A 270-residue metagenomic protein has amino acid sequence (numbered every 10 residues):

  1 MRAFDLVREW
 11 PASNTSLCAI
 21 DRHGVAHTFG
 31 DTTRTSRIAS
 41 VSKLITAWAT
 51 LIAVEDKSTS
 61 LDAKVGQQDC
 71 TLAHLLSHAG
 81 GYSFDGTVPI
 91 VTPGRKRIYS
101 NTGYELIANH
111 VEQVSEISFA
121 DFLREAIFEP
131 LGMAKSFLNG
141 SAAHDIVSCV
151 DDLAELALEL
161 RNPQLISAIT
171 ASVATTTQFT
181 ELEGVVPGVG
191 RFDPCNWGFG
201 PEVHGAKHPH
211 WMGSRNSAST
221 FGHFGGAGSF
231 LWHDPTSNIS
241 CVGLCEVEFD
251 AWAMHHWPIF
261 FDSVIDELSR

Functional and structural regions predicted by a protein language model:
M1-R37, R95-K96, E112-I117, D121-R124 (+1 more regions): Catalytic loop of the DD-peptidase/beta-lactamase superfamily, centered on the K-T-G motif and neighboring
S13, A19, A73, P89-I90: N-terminal core-entry segment
L17, K43-T46, T50, L75 (+3 more regions): Residue-level preference for non-acidic, small/hydrophobic
I38-V41, A53-P89, Y99, Q113-D145 (+2 more regions): Active-site helix/loop module of the DD-peptidase/beta-lactamase fold, centered on the serine-lysine SxxK catalytic
I45-A47, T102-N109, D151-E155: Well-ordered alpha-helical segments within folded domains of soluble proteins
I52, Q67, S77, N109 (+4 more regions): Generic detector of well-ordered secondary structure
I52-V54, P235-T236: A generic beta-sheet turn/junction motif
